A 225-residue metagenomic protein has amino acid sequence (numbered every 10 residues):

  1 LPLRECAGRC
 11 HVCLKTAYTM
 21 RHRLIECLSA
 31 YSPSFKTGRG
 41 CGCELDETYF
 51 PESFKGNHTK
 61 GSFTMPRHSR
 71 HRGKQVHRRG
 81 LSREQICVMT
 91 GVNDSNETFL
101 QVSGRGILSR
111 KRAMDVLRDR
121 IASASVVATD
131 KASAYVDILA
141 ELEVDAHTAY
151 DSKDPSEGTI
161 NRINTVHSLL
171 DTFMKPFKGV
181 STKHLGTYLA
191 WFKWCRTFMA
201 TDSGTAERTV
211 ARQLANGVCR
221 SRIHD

Functional and structural regions predicted by a protein language model:
L1-D225: Residue-level recognition of single "structural anchor" positions that define or cap local secondary structure
